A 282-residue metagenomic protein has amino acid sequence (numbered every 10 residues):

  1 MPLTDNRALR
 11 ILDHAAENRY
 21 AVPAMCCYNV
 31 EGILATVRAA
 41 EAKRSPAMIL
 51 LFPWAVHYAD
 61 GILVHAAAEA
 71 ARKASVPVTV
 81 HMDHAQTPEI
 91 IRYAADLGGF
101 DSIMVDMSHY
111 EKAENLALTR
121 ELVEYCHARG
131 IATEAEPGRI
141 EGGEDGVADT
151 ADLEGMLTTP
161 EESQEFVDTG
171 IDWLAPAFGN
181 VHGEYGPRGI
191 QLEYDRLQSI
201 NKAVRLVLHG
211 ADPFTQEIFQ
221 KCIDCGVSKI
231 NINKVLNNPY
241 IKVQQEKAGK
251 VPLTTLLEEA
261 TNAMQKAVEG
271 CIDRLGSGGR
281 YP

Functional and structural regions predicted by a protein language model:
N6-E17, Y28-L50, W54, I62-P77 (+4 more regions): Alpha/beta enzyme core
H84: Glycine-rich phosphate/pyrophosphate-binding loop regions near the starts of catalytic domains
L208-G210: Thr-Gly-centered strand-to-loop micro-motif
Q244-P282: Extended, intrinsically disordered, low-complexity segments
